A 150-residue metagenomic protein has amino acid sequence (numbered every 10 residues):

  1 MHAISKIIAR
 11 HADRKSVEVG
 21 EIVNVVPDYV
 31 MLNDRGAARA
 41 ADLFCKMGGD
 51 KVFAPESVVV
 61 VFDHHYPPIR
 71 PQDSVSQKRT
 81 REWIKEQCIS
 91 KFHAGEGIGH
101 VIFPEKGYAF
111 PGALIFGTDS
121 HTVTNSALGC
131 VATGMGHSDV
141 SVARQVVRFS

Functional and structural regions predicted by a protein language model:
M1-S150: Fe-S-dependent hydro-lyases/dehydratases of central metabolism
